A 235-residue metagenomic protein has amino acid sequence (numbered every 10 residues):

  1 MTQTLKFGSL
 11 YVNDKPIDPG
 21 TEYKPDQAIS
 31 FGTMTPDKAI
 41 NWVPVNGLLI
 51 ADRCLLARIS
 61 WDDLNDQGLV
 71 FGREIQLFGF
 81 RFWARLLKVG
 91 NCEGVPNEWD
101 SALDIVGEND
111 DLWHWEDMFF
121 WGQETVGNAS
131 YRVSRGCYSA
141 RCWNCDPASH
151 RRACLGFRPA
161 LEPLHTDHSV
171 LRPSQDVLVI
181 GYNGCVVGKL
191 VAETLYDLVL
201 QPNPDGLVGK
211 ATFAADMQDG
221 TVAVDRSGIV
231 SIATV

Functional and structural regions predicted by a protein language model:
M1-A51: GGW-centered surface loops in extracellular recognition modules
M1-V12, L55-A57, L69, E74-D176 (+3 more regions): C-terminal, surface-exposed recognition/capping segments
G47, G156, D197: A residue-level signal for beta-strand positions that form part of recognition/binding surfaces within mature
I59-F71, D216-D219: Extended Gly/Ser/Thr-rich low-complexity repeat segments, especially those forming or decorating extracellular
H168-V235: Conserved RNA-binding domains used in RNP assembly and mRNA/RNA metabolism
